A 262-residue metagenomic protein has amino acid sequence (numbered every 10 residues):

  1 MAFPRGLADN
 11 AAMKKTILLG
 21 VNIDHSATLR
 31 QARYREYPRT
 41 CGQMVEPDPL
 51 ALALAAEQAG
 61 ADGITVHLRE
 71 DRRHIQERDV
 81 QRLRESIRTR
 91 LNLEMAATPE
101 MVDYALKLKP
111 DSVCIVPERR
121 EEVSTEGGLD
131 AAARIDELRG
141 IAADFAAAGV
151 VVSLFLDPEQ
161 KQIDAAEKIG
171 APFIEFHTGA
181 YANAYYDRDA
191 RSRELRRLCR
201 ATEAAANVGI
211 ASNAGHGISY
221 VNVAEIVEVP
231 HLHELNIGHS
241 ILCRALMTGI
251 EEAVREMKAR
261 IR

Functional and structural regions predicted by a protein language model:
D9-L93, E100, L106-K109, A165: Conserved N-terminal beta1-alpha1 strand-loop-helix module at the mouth
I17-I23, I64-V66, L91-L93, V113-I115 (+4 more regions): Hydrophobic faces of well-ordered beta-strands that scaffold small-molecule active sites in alpha/beta enzyme cores
D62-R82, P117-D130, T178-D189: Glycine-rich, proline-tolerant flexible connector loops at the mouths of alpha/beta enzymes
R73-P99, I135-V150, R191-S212, M257-I261: Alpha-helix-loop-beta-strand connector modules within alpha/beta enzyme cores
P99-K107, E159-K168, I218-P230: Catalytic cores of alpha/beta
I115-E122, E175-Y185, L232-I250: Glycine-rich phosphate-binding active-site loops on the catalytic face of alpha/beta enzymes
V151-A204: Histidine/lysine/aspartate-rich catalytic loop segments that bind and position anionic ligands
D187, R191, R244-R262: C-terminal helical cap(s) of enzyme catalytic domains, especially alpha/beta-barrels
